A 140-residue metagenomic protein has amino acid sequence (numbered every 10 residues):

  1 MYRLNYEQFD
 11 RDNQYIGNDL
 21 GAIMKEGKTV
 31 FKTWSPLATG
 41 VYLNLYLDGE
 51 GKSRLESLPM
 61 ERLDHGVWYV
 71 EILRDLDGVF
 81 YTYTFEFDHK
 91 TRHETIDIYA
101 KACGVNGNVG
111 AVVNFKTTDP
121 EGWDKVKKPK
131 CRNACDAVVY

Functional and structural regions predicted by a protein language model:
M1-E26, K52-R54, R62-Y140: The feature marks proteins involved in alpha-glucan
G27-K32: Structural beta-strand segments of beta-rich domains
W34-V41, L76: Short proline/glycine-enriched turn/loop motifs at strand-loop junctions of beta-rich domains
Y42-N44, T84: Beta-strand signatures of extracellular beta-sandwich domains
